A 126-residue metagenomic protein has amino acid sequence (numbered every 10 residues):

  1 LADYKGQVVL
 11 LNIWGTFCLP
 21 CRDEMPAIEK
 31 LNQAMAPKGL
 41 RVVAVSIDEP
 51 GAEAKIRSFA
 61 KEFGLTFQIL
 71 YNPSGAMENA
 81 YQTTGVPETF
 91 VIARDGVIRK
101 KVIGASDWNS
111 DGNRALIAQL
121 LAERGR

Functional and structural regions predicted by a protein language model:
L1-V9: A short beta-strand-turn-helix
V8, M25-I28, R114: Short amphipathic alpha-helical/adjacent loop interface patches that line ligand and macromolecule-binding sites
V9-L11, V43-V45, F90: Conserved hydrophobic packing residues within short motifs/helices of P-loop NTPase cores of ABC-family ATPases
N12-C18, I47: Aromatic-flanked redox-active Cys/Sec active sites in thiol-based oxidoreductases, especially the WC-centered
R22-F63, P73-A80: Structural microenvironment flanking redox-active thiols in thiol-disulfide oxidoreductases
S58-T66, Y71-Q119: Thiol/disulfide oxidoreductase modules built on the thioredoxin-like
R124-R126: Non-globular targeting/processing and membrane-anchoring segments
